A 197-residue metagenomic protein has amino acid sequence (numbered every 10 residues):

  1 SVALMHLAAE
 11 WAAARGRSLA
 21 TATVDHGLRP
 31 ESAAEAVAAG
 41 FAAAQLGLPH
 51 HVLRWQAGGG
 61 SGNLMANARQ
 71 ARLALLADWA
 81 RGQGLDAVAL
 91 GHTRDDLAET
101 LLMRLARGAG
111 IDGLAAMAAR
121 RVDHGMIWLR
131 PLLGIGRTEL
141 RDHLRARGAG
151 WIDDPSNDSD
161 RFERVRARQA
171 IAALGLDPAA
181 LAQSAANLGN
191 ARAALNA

Functional and structural regions predicted by a protein language model:
S1-A173: Core alpha/beta nucleotide-donor-binding catalytic domains of modification enzymes
F162-A197: ATP/NTP-dependent adenylation/nucleotidyl-transfer catalytic domains that generate, transfer, or process NMP-activated
